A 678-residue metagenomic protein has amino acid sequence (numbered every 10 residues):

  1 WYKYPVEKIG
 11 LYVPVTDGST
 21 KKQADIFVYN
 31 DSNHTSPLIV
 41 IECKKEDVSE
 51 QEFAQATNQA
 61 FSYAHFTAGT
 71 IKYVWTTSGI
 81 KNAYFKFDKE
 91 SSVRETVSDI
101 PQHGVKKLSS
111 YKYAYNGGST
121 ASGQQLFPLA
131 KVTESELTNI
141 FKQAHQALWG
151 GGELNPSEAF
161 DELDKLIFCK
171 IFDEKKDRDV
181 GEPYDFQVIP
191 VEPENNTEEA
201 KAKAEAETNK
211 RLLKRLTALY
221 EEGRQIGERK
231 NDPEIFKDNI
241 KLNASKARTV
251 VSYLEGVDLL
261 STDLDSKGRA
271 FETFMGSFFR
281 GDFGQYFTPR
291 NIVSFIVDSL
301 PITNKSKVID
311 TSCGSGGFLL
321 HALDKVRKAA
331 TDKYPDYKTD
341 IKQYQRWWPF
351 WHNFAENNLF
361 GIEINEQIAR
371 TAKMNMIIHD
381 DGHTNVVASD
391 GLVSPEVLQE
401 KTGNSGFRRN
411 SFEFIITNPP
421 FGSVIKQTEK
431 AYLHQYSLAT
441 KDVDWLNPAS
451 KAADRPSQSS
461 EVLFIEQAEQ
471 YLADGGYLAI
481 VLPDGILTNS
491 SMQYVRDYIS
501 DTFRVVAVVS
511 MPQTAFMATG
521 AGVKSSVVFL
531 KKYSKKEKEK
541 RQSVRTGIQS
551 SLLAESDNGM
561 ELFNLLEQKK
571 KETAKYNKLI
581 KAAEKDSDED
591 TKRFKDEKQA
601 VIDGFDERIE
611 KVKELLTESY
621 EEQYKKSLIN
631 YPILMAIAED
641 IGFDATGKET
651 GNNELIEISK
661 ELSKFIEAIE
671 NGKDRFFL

Functional and structural regions predicted by a protein language model:
W1-Y73, K81-G123: A short, conserved, highly charged catalytic patch centered on acidic carboxylates
T67-A68, L300, L472-A473: A generic alpha-to-beta junction signature in SAM-dependent methyltransferases
S109, E400-K401, F407-L678: A conserved structural/catalytic subdomain of Rossmann-like adenosyl-cofactor enzymes
N116-D179: Non-catalytic accessory regions of SAM-dependent methyltransferases
A147-L148, S266-N291, V297-S299: Class I SAM-dependent transferase core
W149-L163, K241, L260-D265, P456-S457: Structural motif
F168, K175-G276: Long recognition/docking surfaces used for binding and targeting
Q285-N410, F414, G422-K426, P483-D484 (+4 more regions): Conserved S-adenosyl-L-methionine
